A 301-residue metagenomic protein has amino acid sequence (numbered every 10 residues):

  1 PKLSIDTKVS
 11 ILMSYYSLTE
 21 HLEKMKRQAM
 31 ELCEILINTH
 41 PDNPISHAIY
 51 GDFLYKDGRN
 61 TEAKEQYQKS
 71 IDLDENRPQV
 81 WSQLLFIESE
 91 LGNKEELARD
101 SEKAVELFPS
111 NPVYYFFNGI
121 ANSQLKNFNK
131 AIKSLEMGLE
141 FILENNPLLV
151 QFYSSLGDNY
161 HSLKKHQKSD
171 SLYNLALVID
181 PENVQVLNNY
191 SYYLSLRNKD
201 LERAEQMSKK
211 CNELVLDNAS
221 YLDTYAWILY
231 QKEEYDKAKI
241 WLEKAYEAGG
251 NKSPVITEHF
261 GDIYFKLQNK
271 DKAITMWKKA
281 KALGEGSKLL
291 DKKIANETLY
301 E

Functional and structural regions predicted by a protein language model:
P1-Q268, W277-E301: Alpha-solenoid helical repeat scaffolds
D271: Residues that scaffold, gate, or flank divalent-cation-dependent active/transport sites
